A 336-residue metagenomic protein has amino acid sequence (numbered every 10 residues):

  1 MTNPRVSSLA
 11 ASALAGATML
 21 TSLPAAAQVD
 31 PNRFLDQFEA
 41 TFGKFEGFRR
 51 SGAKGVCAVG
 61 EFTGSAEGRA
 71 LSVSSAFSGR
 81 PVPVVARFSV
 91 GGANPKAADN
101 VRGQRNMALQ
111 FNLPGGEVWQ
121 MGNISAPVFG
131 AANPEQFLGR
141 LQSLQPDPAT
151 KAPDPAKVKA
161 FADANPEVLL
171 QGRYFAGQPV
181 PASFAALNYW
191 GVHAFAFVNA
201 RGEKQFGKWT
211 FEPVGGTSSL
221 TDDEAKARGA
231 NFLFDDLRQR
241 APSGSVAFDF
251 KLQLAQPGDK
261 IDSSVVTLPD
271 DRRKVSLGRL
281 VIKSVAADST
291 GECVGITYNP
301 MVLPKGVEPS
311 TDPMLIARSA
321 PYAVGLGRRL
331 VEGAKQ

Functional and structural regions predicted by a protein language model:
T2-A13: Bacterial N-terminal signal peptides that target proteins for export
S22-L23: N-terminal signal peptide c-region/cleavage motif recognized by signal peptidases
A27-Q336: Active-site-adjacent core segments of small-molecule enzymes
